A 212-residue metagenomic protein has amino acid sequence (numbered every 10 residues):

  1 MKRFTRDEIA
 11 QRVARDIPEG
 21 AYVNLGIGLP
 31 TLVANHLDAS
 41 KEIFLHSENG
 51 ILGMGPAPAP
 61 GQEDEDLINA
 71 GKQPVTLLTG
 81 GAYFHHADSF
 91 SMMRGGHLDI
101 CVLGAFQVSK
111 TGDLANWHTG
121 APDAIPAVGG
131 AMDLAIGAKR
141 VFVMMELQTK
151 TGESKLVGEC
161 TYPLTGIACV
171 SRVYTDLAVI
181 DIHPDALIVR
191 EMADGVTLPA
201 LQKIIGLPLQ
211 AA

Functional and structural regions predicted by a protein language model:
M1-L78: N-terminal active-site beta-alpha-beta segment that forms phosphate/nucleotide-binding and substrate-recognition loops
F4-E8, A59-A212: Conserved phosphate- and dinucleotide-binding cores of soluble alpha/beta proteins, encompassing both enzyme active
